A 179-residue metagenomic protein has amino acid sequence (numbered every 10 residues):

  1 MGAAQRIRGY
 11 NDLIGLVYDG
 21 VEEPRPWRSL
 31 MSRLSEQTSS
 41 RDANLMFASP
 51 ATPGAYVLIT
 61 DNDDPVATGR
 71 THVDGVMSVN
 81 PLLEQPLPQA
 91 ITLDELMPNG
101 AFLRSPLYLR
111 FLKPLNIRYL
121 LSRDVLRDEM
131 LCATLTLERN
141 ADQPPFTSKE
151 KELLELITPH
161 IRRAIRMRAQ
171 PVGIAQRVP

Functional and structural regions predicted by a protein language model:
G2-K149, L153-P159, R163-M167: Regulatory input/activation interfaces that engage signals or partners
M167-P179: Signal-transducing coiled-coil/dimerization helices and immediately adjacent hinge/linker segments that couple sensory
